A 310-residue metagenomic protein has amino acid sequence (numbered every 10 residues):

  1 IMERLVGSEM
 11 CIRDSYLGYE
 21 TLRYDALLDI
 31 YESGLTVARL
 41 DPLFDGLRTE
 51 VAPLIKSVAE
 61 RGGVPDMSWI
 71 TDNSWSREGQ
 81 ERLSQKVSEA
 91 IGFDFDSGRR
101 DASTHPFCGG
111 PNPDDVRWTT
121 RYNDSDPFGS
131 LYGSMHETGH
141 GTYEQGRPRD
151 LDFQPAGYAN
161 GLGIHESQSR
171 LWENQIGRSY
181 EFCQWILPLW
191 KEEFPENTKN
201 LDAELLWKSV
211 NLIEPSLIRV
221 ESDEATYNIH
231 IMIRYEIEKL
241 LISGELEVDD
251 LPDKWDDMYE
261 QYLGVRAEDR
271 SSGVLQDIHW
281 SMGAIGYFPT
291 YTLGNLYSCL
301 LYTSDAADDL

Functional and structural regions predicted by a protein language model:
I1-G7, I12, Y302-L310: Single conserved hydrophobic/aromatic residue that forms the stacking wall/gate of nucleotide- or nucleobase-binding
S8-E9, R13-P127: Contiguous, non-catalytic segments that form substrate-binding/exosite surfaces or channel walls
G18, S169, I237, G294: Hydrophobic, well-ordered secondary-structure elements that form the walls of internal hydrophobic environments
Y132-Q145, E166-R170: Active-site recognition of the HExxH zinc-binding catalytic motif
E144-S167: Post-HEXXH active-site segment of zinc metalloproteases
A159-E196: Post-HExxH zinc-binding segment in Zn-dependent metallohydrolases
F182-H279: Long, amphipathic alpha-helical stalk/connector segments used for oligomerization, subunit docking, or mechanical
G283-L300: C-terminal substrate/ligand-recognition segments
